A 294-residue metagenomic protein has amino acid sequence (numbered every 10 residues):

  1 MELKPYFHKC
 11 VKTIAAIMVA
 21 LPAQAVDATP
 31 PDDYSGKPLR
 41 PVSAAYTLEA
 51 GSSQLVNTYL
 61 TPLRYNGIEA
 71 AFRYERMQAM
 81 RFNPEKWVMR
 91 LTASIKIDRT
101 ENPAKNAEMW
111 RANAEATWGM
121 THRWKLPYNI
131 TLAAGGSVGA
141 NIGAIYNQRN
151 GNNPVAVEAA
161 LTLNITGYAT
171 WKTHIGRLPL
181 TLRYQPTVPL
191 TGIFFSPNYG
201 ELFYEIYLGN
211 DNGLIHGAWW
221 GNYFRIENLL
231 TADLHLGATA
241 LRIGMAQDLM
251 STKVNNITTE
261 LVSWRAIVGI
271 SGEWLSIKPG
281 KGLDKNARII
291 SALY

Functional and structural regions predicted by a protein language model:
M1-R40, S276-Y294: Cleavable N-terminal export/targeting peptides
V26-K86, R90, T100, S291-Y294: Short glycine/proline- and aromatic-enriched beta-strand/turn motifs that initiate or cap beta-hairpins
P38-Y46, N83-L91, Y128-G136, G176-Y184 (+2 more regions): Outer-envelope beta-barrel architecture signal
A50-V56, A93-E101, V138-Y146, P186-F194 (+3 more regions): Transmembrane beta-strands of outer-membrane beta-barrel pores
R64-F72, E108-A116, I130, V155-I165 (+2 more regions): Residues that define the transmembrane beta-barrel architecture of outer-membrane proteins
A70-M80, A114-H122, G136, L163-W171 (+3 more regions): Residues on the lipid-exposed face of transmembrane beta-strands in outer-membrane beta-barrel proteins
N152-A238: Outer-membrane beta-barrel transmembrane domain signature
Q185, F195-P197, W219, Y223-Y294: Predominantly the C-terminal beta-signal and adjacent terminal strand-loop region of outer-membrane beta-barrel
